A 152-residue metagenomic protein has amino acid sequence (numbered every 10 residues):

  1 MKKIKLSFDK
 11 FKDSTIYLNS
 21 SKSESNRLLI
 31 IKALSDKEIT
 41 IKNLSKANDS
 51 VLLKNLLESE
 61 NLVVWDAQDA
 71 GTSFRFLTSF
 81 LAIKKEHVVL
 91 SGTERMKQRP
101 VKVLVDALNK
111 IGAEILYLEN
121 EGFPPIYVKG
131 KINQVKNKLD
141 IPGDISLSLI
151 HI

Functional and structural regions predicted by a protein language model:
M1-I150: Structural preference for solvent-exposed beta-strand-turn elements and adjacent flexible terminal/loop segments within
